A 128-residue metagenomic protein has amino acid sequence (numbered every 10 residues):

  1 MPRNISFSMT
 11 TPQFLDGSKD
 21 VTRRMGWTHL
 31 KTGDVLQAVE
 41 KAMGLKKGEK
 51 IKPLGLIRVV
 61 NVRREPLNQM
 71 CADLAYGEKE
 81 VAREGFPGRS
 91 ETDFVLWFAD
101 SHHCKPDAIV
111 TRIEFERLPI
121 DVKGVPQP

Functional and structural regions predicted by a protein language model:
M1-P128: Structured alpha/beta reader/binder surfaces that contact nucleic acids or chromatin modification marks
